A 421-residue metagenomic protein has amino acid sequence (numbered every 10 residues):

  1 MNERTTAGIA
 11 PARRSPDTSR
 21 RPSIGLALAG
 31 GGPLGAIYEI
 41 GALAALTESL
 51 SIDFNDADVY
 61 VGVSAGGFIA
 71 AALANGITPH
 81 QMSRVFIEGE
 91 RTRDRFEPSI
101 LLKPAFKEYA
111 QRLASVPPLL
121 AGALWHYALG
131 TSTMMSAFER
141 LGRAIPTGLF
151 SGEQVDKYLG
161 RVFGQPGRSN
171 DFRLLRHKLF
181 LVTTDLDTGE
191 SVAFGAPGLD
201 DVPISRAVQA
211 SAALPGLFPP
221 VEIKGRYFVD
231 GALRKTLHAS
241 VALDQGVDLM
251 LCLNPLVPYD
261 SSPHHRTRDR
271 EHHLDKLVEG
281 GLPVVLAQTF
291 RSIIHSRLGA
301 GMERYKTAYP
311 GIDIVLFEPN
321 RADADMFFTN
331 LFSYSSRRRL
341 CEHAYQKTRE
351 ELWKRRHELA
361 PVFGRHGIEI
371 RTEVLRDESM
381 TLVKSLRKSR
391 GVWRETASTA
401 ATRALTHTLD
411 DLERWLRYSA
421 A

Functional and structural regions predicted by a protein language model:
M1-V61, A71-A421: Patatin-like phospholipase
G62, G66: Gly/Ala-rich beta-loop-alpha elbow adjacent to hydrolase catalytic centers
